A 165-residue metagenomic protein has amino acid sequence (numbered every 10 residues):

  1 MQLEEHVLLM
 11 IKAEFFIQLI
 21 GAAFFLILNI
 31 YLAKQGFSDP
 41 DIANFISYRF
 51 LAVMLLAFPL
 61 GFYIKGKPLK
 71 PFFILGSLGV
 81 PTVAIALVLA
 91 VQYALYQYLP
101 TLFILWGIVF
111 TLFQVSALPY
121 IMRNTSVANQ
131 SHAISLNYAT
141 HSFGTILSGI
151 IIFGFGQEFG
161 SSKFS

Functional and structural regions predicted by a protein language model:
M1-M54: Helix-loop boundary and gating motifs at the non-cytosolic
F15, V83, L95-F113: Hydrophobic core of transmembrane alpha-helices in multi-pass small-molecule transporters, especially MFS/SLC-type
F50-F58, T145-I146: Residue-level signature of mid-helix packing/kink "hotspots" within the transmembrane helices of 12-pass Major
L56-L69, G156: Helix-to-loop junctions at the C-terminal end of transmembrane segments in multipass secondary transporters
L78-Y93: C-terminal ends and interior cores of transmembrane alpha-helices in multi-pass membrane transporters/permeases
L112-T125: Intracellular juxtamembrane helix-capping segments at the cytosolic ends of symmetry-related transmembrane helices
S135-G156: Glycine-rich segments within core transmembrane alpha-helices of 12-TM secondary carriers
G156-S165: A membrane-interface helix-boundary motif in multi-pass transporters
